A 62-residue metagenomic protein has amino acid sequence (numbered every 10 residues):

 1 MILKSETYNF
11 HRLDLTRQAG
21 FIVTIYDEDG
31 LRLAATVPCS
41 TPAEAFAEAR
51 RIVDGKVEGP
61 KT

Functional and structural regions predicted by a protein language model:
M1, V57-T62: Short intrinsically disordered terminal tails
M1-G20: Short N-terminal "domain-start" leader segments that mark the transition from disordered tails or signal peptides into
T7, L15, A35, V53-D54 (+1 more regions): Sequence-pattern detector for short linear motifs and compositional/periodic biases rather than a specific fold
Y8, L13, E28, F46-A47: General helical secondary-structure elements
A19, D27-D29, R51: Short glycine-rich, polar/acidic loop-and-turn segments at beta strand-coil junctions
D27-E44: A short, exposed loop/beta-hairpin motif centered on an aromatic-Gly-Thr core
C39-E58: A short, charged, amphipathic alpha-helix used as a generic interaction element across diverse proteins
